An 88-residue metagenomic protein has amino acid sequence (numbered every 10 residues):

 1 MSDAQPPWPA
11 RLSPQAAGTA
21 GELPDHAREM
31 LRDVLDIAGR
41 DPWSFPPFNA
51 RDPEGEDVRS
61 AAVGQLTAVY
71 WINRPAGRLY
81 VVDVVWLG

Functional and structural regions predicted by a protein language model:
M1, A16-T19, L23, G55: Residue-level detector of alpha-helix boundaries and kinks
M1-P9, G18, R28-D33, S60-G88: Enriched for short, Lys/Arg-rich terminal
Q15, E22-P46: Compact soluble domain cores
A20-E22, A50-R51, W71: Short histidine-centered beta-strand/loop micro-motifs that create catalytic or ligand/metal-coordination sites
D36-A62: A short, surface-exposed loop/turn module that caps and links secondary-structure elements
